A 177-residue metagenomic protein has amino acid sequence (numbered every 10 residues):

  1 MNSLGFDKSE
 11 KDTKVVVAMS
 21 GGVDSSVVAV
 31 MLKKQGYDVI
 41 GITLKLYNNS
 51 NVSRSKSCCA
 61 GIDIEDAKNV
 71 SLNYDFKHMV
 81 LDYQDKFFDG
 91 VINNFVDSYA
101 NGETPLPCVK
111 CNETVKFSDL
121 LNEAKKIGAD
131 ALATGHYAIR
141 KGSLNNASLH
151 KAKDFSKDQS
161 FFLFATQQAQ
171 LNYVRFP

Functional and structural regions predicted by a protein language model:
M1-T166, R175: ATP-dependent adenylation/nucleotidyltransferase module used to activate substrates
L171-N172: Signature of N-terminal electron-transfer/Fe-S-associated modules in redox systems
